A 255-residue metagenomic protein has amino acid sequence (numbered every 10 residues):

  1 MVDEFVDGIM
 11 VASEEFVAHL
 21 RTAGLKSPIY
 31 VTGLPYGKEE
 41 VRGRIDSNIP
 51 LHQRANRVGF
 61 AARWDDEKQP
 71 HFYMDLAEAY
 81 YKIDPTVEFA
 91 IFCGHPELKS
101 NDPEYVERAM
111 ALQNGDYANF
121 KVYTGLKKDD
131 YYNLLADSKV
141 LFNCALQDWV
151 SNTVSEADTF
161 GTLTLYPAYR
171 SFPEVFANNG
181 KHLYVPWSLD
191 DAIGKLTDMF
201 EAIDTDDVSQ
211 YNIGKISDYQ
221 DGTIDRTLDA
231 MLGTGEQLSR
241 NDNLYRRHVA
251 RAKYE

Functional and structural regions predicted by a protein language model:
M1-I29, Y36-E40: A short, active-site helix/loop in glycosyltransferases that binds the activated sugar's phosphate group
E15-F16, V31-D46, H95-E97, K215: Short beta-strand->alpha-helix junction loop in the catalytic core of nucleotide-activated group-transfer enzymes
N48-A79, A90: Conserved donor-binding/catalytic core segment of Leloir-type glycosyltransferases
E88-E107: Glycosyltransferase donor-sugar binding loop
P103-L126: Nucleotide-activated donor-binding/catalytic signature segment of Leloir-type glycosyltransferases, i.e., the conserved
A145-L146: Aromatic "clamp/platform" in nucleotide-sugar-dependent glycosyltransferases that forms part of the donor/acceptor
P173-D198: Change "using UDP/GDP/dTDP sugars" to "using nucleotide sugars
W187, D204-E255: A charged, aromatic-enriched C-terminal amphipathic alpha-helix characteristic of glycosyltransferases across folds
